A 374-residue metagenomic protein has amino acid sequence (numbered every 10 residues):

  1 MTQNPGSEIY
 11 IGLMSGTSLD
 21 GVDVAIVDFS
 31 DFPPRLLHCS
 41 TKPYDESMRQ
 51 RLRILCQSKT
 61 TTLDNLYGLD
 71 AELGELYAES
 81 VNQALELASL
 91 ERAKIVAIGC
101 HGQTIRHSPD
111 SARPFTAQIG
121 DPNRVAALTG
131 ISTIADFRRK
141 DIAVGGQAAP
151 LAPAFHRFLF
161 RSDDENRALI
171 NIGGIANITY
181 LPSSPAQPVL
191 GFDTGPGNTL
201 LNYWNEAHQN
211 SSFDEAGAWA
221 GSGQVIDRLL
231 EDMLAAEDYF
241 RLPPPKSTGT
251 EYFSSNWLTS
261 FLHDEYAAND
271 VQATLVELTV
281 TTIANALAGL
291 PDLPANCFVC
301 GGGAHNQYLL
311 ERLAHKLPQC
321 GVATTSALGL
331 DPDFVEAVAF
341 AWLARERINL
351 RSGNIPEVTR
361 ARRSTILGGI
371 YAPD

Functional and structural regions predicted by a protein language model:
Q3-I9, P109, R113-T116, R124-S211 (+1 more regions): Phosphate-binding/catalytic loop of phosphoryl-transfer enzymes
N4-S7, E91-K94, D163-E165, P291-A295: Short helix-loop-beta connector
G6-S7, G21-D45, P185-V280, R363-D374: Conserved ATP-utilizing enzyme core subdomain
Y10-I26, A304: N-terminal beta1-alpha1 ligand-phosphate binding loop
S15, L19-D20, E277, A323-D374: Glycine-rich phosphate-binding/hydrolytic loop that grips phosphoryl groups
L63-G120: Short beta-strand-loop/turn "lid" adjacent to the catalytic site in phosphate-handling enzymes
L76-A84, A268-L293: Phosphate/ATP-binding catalytic cores across multiple sugar-kinase/actin-like superfamilies, primarily ASKHA
I105, P294-K316: Glycine-rich phosphate-binding loops at beta-strand->alpha-helix junctions
